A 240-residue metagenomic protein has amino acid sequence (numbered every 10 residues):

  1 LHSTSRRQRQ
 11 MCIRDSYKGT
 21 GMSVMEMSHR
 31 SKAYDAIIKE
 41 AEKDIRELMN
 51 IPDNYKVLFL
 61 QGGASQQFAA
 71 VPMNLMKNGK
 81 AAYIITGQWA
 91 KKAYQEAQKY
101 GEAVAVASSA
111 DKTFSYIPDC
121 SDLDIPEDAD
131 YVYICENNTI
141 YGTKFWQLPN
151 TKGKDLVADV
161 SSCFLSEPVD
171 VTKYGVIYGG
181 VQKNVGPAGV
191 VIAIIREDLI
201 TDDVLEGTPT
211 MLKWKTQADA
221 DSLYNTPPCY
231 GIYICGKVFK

Functional and structural regions predicted by a protein language model:
H2-I13: Single conserved hydrophobic/aromatic residue that forms the stacking wall/gate of nucleotide- or nucleobase-binding
T20-Q67, N74, Q88, E96: Conserved N-terminal alpha-helix of the aminotransferase class I/II PLP-enzyme fold
V57-Q61, Y83, A105-S108, I134 (+2 more regions): General beta-strand structural signal in soluble alpha/beta enzymes
M76-W89: Conserved PLP-anchoring active-site segment centered on the Schiff-base-forming lysine
A97, S108-F164: Active-site phosphate-binding strand-loop segment of PLP-dependent enzymes
V157, V171-Q182, V191: Conserved active-site segment immediately N-terminal to the catalytic lysine that forms the internal aldimine
V181-K240: Active-site C-terminal subdomain of aminotransferase-like
